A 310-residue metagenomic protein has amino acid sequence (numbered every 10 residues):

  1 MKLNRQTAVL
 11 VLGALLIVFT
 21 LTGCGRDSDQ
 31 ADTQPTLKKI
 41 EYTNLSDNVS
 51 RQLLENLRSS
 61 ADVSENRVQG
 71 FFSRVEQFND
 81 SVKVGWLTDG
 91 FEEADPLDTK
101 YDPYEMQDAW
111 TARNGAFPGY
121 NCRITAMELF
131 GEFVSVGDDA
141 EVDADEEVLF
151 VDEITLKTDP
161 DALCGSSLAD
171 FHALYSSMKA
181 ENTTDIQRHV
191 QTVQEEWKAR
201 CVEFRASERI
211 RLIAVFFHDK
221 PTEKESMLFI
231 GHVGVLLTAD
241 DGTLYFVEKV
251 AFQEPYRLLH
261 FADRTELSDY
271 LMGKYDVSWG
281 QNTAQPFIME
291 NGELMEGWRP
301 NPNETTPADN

Functional and structural regions predicted by a protein language model:
M1-L3, T20-C24: Long, contiguous C-terminal modules that act as interaction/assembly or targeting platforms
K2-V11: Bacterial N-terminal signal peptides that target proteins for export
N4, L15-L16, M106: General secondary-structure edge motif
V11-T20: Bacterial N-terminal signal peptides
C24-N310: Cysteine-nucleophile amide-bond enzymes
